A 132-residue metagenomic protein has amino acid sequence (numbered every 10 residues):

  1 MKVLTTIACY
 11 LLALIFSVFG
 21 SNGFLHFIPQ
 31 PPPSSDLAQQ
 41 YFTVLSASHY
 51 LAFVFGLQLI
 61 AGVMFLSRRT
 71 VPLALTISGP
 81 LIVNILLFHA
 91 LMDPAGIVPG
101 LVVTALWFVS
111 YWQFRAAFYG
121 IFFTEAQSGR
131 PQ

Functional and structural regions predicted by a protein language model:
M1-F27, A52, S67-Q132: Extended, low-polarity transmembrane helix blocks
L12, L57-Q58: Residue-level signal for transmembrane alpha-helical positions in Major Facilitator Superfamily
L25-Q39: Peri-membrane helix termini and adjoining interfacial loops of integral membrane proteins
A38-F42, Y119: Generic secondary-structure boundary/loop-capping signal
F42-L57: Interfacial helix-start motif at the membrane-water boundary
L59-L66: Generic transmembrane alpha-helix motif of multi-pass integral membrane proteins
